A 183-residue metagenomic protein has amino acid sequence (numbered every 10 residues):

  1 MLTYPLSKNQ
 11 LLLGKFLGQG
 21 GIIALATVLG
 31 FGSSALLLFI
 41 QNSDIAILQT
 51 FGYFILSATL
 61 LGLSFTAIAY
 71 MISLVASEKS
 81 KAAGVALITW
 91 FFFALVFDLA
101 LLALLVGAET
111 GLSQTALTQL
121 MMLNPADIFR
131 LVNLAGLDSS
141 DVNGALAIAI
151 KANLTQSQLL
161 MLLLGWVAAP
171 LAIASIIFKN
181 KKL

Functional and structural regions predicted by a protein language model:
M1-G21: Helix-loop-helix units of permease transmembrane domains in multi-pass membrane transporters, especially ABC
K15-F16, F54, A86-L87: Residue-level recognition of transmembrane alpha-helices in multi-pass small-molecule transporters/permeases
L17-G18, G30, T89-F93, W166: Transmembrane alpha-helical core residues of multi-pass small-molecule transporters, especially secondary transporters
G18-S80: Secretory targeting signals
T59-E109: A structural motif at transmembrane helix-loop-helix junctions in multipass membrane proteins
F91, L95-L160, L164-A168, A172: Terminal transmembrane helical anchor/hairpin motif
I173-L183: Membrane-interface capping segments at transmembrane-helix boundaries
